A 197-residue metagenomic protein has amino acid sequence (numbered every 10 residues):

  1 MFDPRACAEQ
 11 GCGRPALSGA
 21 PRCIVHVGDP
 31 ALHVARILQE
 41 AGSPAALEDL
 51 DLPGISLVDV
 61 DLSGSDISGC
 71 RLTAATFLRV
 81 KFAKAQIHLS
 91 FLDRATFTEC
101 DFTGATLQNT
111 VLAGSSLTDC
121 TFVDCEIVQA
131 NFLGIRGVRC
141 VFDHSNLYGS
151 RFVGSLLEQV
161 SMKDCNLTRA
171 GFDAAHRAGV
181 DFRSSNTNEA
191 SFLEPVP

Functional and structural regions predicted by a protein language model:
M1-A20, D29-P197: Tandem repeat scaffolds
C23-I24: Zinc-coordinating Cys/His ligand positions in small cysteine/histidine-rich zinc-finger domains
